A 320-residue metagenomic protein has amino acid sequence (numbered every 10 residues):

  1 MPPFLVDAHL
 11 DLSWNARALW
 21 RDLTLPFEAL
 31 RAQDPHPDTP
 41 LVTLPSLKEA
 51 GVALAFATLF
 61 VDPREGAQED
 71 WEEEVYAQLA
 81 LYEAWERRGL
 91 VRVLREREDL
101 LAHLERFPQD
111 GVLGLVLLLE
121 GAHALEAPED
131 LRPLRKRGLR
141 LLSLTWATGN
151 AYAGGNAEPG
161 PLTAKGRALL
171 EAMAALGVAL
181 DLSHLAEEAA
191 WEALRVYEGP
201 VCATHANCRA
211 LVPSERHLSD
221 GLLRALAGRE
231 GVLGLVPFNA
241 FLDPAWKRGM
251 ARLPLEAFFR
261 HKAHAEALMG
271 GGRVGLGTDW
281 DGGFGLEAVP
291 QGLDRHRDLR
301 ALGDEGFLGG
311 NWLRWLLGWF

Functional and structural regions predicted by a protein language model:
M1-P159, A164, P213-F320: N-terminal hydrophobic targeting/anchoring segments and the immediately downstream early-domain regions of hydrolases
R87, P161-L176, A193-A203, A301-L302: Alpha-helix-loop-beta-strand connector modules within alpha/beta enzyme cores
R92-L94, V178-L185: Catalytic beta/alpha-barrel core
E105, A127-R132, A186-G199: Distinct, well-ordered alpha-helical segments
G177, Y197, L316-F320: Sec/Tat-exported extracytoplasmic proteins
E187-E188, N207-A210, N239-L242: Short, catalytically relevant binding-site loops at active-site mouths
W191-N207, V289-R297: A short alpha/beta connector and helix-capping loop motif
